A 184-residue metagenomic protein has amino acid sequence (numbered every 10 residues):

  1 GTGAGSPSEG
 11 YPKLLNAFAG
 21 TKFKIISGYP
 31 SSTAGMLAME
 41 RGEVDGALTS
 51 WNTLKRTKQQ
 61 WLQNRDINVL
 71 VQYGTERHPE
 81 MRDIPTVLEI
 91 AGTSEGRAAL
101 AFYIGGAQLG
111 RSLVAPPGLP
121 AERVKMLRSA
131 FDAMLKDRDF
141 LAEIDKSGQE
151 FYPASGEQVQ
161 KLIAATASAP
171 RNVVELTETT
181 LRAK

Functional and structural regions predicted by a protein language model:
G1-E89, T93: Ligand-binding pocket segment of bilobal, Venus flytrap-like solute-binding proteins
G5-S8, Y29-S32, Y103, P120 (+3 more regions): Solvent-exposed, acidic/flexible segments
G20-T21, V44, S112-V114, Q149: A broad detector of the eukaryotic-type serine/threonine protein kinase catalytic domain
G28-Y29, A47, S112-A115, I144: Long, contiguous hydrophobic alpha-helical segments, chiefly transmembrane helices and signal peptides
A47, I104-L109, A165-V174: Charged, low-complexity, helix-prone segments enriched in Lys/Glu/Asp/Gln
T57-L135: C-terminal lobe and pocket-closing loops of periplasmic/extracytoplasmic Venus-flytrap solute-binding proteins
Q63-D66, I90, G96, G118-K184: An extracytoplasmic/periplasmic, membrane-proximal ligand-sensing/linker region
